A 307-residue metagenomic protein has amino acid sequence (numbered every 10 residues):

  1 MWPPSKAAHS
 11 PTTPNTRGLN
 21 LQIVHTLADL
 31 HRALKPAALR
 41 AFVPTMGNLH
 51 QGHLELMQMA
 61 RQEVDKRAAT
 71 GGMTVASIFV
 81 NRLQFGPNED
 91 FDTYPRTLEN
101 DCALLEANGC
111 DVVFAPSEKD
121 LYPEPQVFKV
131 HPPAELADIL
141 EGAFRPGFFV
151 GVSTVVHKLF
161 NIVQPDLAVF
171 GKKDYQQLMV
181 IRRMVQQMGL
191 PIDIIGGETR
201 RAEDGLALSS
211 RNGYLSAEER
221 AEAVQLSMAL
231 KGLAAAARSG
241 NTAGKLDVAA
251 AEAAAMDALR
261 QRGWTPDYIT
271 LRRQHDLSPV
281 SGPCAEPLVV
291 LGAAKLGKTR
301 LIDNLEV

Functional and structural regions predicted by a protein language model:
S5-N20: Short, Lys/Arg-enriched N-terminal segments with co-localized hydrophobic residues within the first ~10-30 amino acids
S10-P11, R40, E198, V290: Exposed boundary/loop context
G18-W264, R272, L305: Nucleotidyltransferase catalytic core that binds NTPs
A254-V307: Phosphate/ribose-recognition catalytic cores of enzymes acting on nucleotide-derived substrates
